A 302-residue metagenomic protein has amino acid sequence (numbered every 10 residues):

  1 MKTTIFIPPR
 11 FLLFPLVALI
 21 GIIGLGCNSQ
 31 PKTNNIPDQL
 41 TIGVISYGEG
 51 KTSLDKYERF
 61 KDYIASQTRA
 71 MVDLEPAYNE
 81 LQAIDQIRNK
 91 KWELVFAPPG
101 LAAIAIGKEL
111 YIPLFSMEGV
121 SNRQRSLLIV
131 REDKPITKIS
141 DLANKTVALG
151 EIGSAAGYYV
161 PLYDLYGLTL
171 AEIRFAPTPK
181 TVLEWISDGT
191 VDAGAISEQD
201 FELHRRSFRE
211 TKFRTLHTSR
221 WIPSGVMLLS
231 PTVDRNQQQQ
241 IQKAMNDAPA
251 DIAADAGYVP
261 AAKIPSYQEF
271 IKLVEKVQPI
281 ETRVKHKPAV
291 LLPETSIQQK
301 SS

Functional and structural regions predicted by a protein language model:
K2-K90, D255-S302: N-terminal hydrophobic or amphipathic helices and topogenic motifs
P37, I42-A65, G100, R123-E184 (+4 more regions): Bilobed "Venus flytrap"/periplasmic-binding protein-like clamshell domains and structurally analogous long
T41-Y47, V120-V130, R209-P249, D255-L273 (+3 more regions): Periplasmic-binding protein-like
A65, R69, R88-W92, Y166 (+3 more regions): Sec-exported extracytoplasmic/periplasmic mature domains
L74-D85, P98, E172-E184, W221-I222: Short helix-initiation/N-cap motifs at beta->coil->alpha
A77, I84-D141: Acidic, polar ligand-binding/catalytic clefts
P98-K108, W185-S187, D192-F213: A ligand-binding cleft/hinge motif common to bilobed small-molecule-binding domains
